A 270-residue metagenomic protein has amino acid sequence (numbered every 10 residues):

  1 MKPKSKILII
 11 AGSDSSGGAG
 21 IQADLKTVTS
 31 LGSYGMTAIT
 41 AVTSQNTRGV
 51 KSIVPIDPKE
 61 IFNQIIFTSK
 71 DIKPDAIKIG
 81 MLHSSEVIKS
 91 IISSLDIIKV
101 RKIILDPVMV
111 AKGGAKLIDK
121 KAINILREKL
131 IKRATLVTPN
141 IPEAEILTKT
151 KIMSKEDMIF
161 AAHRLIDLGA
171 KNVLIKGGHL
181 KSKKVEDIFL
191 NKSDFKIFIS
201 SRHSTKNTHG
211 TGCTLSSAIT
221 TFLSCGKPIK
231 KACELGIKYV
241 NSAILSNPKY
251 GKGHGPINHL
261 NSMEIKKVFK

Functional and structural regions predicted by a protein language model:
K2-I9, T29-K112, K116, M263-K266: Conserved N-terminal subdomain of the carbohydrate kinase-like
K4, P55, K230-K270: Charged C-terminal helix
I10-S16, F195-H209: Short pre-catalytic strand/loop immediately N-terminal to key active-site residues, enriched for Gly-Thr
G17-S33: N-terminal basic/disordered segments at the start of proteins
Q22-T27, I146, T205-I229: Short, small-residue alpha-helix embedded
L31-M36, K196, F222-G236: Phosphate-handling active-site elements
K120-F195: Conserved phosphate/ATP/ADP-binding segment of small-molecule kinases
